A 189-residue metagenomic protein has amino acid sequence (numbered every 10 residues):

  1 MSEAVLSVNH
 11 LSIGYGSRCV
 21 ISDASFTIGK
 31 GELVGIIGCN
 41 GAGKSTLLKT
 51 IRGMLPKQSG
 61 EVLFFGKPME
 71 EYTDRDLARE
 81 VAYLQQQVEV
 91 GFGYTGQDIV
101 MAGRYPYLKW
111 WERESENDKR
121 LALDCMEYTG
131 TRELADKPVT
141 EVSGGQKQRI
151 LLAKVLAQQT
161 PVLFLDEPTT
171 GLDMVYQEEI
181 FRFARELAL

Functional and structural regions predicted by a protein language model:
L6, I21-S22: Conserved structural motif at the start of ABC-family nucleotide-binding domains
I37-C39: The feature captures the beta-strand-to-loop junction immediately N-terminal to the Walker
R52: Helix-to-loop junction immediately C-terminal to a conserved catalytic motif
G60-P68, L77: Conserved ABC transporter NBD signature motif
M101, E116-L134, Q159: Conserved ABC ATPase "signature" region
R113, P138-V142, Q146: Conserved ABC ATPase signature
L163-E167: Catalytic Walker B motif of ABC-type/P-loop ATPase nucleotide-binding domains
